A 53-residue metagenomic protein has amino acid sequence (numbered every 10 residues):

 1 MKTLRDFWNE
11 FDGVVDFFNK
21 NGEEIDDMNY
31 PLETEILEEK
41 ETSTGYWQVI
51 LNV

Functional and structural regions predicted by a protein language model:
K2-T3: Short, structural beta-strand-to-alpha-helix junction motif
E10-V53: Acidic, low-complexity, intrinsically disordered interaction modules
